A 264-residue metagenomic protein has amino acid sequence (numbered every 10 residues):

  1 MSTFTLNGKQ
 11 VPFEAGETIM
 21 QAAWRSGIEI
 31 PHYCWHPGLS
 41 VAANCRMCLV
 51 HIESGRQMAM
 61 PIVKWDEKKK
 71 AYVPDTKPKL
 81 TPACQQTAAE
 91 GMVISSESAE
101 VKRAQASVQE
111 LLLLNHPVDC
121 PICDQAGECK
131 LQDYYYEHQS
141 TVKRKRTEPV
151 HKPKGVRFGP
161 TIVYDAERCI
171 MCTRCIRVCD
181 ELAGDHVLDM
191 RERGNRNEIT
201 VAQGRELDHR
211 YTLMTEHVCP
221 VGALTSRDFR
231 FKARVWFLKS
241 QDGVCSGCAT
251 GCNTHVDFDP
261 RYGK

Functional and structural regions predicted by a protein language model:
M1-S2, V11, A15, I30 (+1 more regions): Ubiquitin-like/PB1-type beta-grasp interaction modules and other compact soluble beta-rich domains
E17-Q21: Short, structural beta-strand-to-alpha-helix junction motif
S26: Active-site-adjacent helical/loop segments in soluble small-molecule enzymes
H32, H36-L39, M47, E53: Charged, low-complexity terminal tails
A42: N-terminal beta-loop-helix "entrance" segment that forms/cooperates in small-molecule cofactor or anionic ligand
R46-H51, G55-S246, T250-T254, D259-K264: Fe-S ferredoxin-like electron-transfer domains and their immediately adjacent linker/connector regions across
